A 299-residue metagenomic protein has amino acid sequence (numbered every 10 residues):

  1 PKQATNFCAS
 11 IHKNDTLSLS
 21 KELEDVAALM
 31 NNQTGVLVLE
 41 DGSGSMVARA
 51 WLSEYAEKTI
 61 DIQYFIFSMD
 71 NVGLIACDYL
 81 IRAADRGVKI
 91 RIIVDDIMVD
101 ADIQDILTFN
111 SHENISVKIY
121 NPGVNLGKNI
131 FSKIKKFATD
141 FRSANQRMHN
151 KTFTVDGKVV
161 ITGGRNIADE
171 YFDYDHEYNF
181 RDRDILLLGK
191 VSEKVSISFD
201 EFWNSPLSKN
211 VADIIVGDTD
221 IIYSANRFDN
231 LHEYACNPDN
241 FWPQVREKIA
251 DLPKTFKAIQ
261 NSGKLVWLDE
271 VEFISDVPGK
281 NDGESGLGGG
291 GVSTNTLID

Functional and structural regions predicted by a protein language model:
P1-H149, V155-D299: Charged, low-complexity intrinsically disordered terminal segments
